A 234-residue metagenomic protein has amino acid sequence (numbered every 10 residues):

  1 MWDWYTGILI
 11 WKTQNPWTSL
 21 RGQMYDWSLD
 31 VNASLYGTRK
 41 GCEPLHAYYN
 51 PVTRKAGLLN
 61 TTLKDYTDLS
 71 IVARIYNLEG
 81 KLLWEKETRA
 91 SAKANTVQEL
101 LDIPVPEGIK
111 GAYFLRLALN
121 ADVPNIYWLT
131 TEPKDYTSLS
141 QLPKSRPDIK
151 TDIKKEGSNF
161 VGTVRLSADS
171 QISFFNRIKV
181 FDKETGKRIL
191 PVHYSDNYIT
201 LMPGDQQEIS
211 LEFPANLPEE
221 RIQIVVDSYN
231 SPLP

Functional and structural regions predicted by a protein language model:
M1-D196, M202-L211, E219-I224, P232: Carbohydrate-binding surfaces of carbohydrate-active enzymes
